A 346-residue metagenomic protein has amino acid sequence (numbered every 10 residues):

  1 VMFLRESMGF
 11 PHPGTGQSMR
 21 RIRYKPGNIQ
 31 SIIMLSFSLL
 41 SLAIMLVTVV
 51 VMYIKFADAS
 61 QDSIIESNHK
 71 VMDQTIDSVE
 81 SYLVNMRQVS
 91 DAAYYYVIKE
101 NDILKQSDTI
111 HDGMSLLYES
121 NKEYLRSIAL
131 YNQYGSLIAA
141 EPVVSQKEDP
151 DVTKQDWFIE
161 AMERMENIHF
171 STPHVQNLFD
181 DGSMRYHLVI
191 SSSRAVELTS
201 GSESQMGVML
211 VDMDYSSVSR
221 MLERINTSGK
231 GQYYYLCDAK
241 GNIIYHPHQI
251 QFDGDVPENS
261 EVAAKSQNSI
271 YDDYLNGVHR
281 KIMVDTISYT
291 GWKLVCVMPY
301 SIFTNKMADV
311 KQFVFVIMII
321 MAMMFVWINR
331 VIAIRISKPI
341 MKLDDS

Functional and structural regions predicted by a protein language model:
F3-D58, D62, I319, M323: Extreme N-terminal signal-anchor transmembrane helix of membrane signaling/transducer proteins, especially in bacteria
I54-R87, L104, D108: Juxtamembrane membrane-water interface segments immediately C-terminal to a transmembrane helix
E80-D112, I128-V144: Extracellular/periplasmic ligand-binding regions of membrane signal-transduction receptors
H111-Y118, V208-Q251: Solvent-exposed, extracytoplasmic
E119-Y124, I138-D212: Extracytoplasmic/periplasmic ligand-binding sensor regions of membrane-associated signaling proteins
N132-V143, G241-P247, M283-D285: Amphipathic coiled-coil signal-relay and dimerization helices
K240, H248-F313: Extracellular/periplasmic juxtamembrane segments that couple receptor/chemosensory ectodomains to their
K293-S346: Cytoplasm-proximal transmembrane signaling helix
